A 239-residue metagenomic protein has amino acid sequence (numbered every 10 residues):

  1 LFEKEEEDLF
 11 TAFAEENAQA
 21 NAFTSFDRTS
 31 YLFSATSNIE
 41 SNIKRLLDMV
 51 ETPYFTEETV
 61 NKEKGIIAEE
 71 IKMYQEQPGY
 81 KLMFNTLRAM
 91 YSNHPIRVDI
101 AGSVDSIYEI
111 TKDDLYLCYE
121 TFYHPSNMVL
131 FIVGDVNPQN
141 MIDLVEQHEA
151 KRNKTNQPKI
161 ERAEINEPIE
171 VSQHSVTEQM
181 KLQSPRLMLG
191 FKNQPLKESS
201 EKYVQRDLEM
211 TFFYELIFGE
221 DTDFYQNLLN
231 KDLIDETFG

Functional and structural regions predicted by a protein language model:
E3-I160, N193, S200-Q205, E215 (+2 more regions): Charge-rich, well-structured scaffold segments of protease-associated domains
Q157-T222: His/Glu-based metal-binding/catalytic segments typifying zinc-dependent metallopeptidases
